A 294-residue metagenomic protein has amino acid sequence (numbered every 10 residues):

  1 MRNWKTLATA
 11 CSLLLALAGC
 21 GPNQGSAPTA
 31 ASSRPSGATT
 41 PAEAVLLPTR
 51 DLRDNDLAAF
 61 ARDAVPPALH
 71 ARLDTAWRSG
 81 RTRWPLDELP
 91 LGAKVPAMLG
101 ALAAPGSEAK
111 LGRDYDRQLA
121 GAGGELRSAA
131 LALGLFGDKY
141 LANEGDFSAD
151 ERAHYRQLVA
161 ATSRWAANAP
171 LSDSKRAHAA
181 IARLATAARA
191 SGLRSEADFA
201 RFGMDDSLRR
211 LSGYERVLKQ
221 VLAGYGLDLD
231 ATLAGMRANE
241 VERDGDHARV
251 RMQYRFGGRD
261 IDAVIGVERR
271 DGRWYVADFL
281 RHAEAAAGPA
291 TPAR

Functional and structural regions predicted by a protein language model:
M1-A8: Bacterial N-terminal signal peptides that target proteins for export
C20-Q24: Bacterial signal peptide processing site
T39-N55, F60: Short, aromatic-enriched amphipathic alpha-helices that serve as compact interaction elements
D56-A71, A190, R194-R201, D205: Short, well-ordered alpha-helical segments enriched in acidic and aromatic residues
P66-E88: Short, charge-rich amphipathic alpha-helical segments embedded in non-transmembrane helical bundles/solenoids
A103-A197, D260-P289: Short beta-strand edge/turn micro-motifs at domain boundaries
R249-F256: Short beta-strand segments that buttress and anchor functional surface loops
